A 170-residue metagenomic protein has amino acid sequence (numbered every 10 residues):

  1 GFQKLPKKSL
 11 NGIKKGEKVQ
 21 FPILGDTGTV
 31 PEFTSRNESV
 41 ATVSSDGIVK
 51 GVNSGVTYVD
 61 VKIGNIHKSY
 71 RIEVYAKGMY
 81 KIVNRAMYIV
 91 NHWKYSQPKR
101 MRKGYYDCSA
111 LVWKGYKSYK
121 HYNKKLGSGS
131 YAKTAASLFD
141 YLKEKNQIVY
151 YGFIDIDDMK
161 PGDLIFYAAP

Functional and structural regions predicted by a protein language model:
G1-A76: Extracytoplasmic soluble-region selector
S9, E38, M101, S128 (+1 more regions): Short, flexible active-site loop motifs that bind/organize anionic cofactors or intermediates
S44, I89, A135-F139: Compositionally biased non-globular segments, especially hydrophobic aliphatic-rich helices of signal peptides
T57, S109, T134: Ser/Thr-centric signal marking residues that sit in or immediately flank functional binding/regulatory motifs
V74-S128, A168-P170: N-terminal capping segments
Y80, Y122-P170: ...with weaker cross-activation on analogous glycine-rich loops/strands in unrelated enzymes
